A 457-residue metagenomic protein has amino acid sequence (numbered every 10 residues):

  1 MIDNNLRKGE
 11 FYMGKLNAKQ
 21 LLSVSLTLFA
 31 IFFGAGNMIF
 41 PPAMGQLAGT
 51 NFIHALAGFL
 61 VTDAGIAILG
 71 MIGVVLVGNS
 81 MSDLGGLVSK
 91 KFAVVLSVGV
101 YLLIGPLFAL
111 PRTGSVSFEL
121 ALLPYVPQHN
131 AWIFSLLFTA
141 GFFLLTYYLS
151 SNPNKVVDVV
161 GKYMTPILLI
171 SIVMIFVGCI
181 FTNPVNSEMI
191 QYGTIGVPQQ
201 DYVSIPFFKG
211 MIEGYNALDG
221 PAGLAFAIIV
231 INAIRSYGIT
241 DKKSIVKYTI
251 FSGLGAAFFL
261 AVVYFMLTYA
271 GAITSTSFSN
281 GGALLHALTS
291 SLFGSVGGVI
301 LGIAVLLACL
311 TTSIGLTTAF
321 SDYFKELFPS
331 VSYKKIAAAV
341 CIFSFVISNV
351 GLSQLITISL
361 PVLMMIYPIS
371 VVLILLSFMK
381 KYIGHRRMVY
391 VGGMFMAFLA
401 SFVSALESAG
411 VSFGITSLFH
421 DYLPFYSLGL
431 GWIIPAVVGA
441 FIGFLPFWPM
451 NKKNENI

Functional and structural regions predicted by a protein language model:
N17-T27, I53, K90-I104, I133-G141 (+3 more regions): Select transmembrane alpha-helical segments in multipass membrane proteins
S23-F33, G178-V185, V197-L267, G297-C309 (+2 more regions): Hydrophobic, membrane-embedded alpha-helices of multi-pass small-molecule transporters
A43, K91-P127, C309-E326: Hydrophobic transmembrane alpha-helices that form the core helical bundles of multi-pass secondary transporters
L76-L84, F143-M164, T182, S236-I239 (+2 more regions): Membrane-water interface regions at transmembrane-helix termini and the short interhelical loops of multi-pass membrane
P106, L110, L169-Y202, Y269-G271 (+2 more regions): Hydrophobic alpha-helical segments and their helix-loop junctions in multi-pass secondary transporters
S150-C179, L360-V371, Y390-A400: Membrane-interface loop-to-helix entry segments
F258-L284: Extracellular/periplasmic helix-exit of transmembrane alpha-helices
Y390-I457: A generic transmembrane alpha-helix motif of multi-pass inner-membrane proteins
